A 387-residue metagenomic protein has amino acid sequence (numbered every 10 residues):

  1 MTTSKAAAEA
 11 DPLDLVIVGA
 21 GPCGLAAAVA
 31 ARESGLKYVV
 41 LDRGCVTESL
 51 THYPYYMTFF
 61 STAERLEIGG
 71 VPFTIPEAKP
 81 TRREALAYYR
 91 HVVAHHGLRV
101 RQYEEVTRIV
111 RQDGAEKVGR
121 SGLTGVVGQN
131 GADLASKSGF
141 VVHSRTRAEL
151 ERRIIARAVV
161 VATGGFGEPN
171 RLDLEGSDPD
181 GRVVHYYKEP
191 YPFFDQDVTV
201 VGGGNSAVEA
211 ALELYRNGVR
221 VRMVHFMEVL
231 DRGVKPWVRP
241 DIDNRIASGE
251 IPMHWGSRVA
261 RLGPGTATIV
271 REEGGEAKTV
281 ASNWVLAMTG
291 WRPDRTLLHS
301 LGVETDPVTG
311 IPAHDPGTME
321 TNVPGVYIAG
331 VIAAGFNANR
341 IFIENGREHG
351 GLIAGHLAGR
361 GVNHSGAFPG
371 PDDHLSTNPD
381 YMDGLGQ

Functional and structural regions predicted by a protein language model:
M1-L15, G131-D133, K137-S138, G167-E168 (+1 more regions): Extreme N-terminal leader/targeting segments of oxidoreductases
E9-C23, D195-G204: Beta1/beta-strand and adjacent pyrophosphate-binding region of the FAD-binding site in flavoprotein oxidoreductases
A10, P22-L98, V208-W237, P307-V308: Beta1-alpha1 glycine-rich phosphate/pyrophosphate-binding loop at the start of Rossmann-like nucleotide-binding domains
V16-V18, R153-F166, T199-V201, A281-W291: Short hydrophobic core segments
T81, T163-N217, T309-G317: Glycine-rich dinucleotide-binding loop and its adjacent helix/turn
G97-E116, G125-S144, I154-A156, R216-T309 (+2 more regions): A Rossmann-like FAD-binding core segment of flavoenzymes
D178-F194, W291-I341: FAD-site-proximal beta/loop scaffold in flavoenzymes
A329-P379: A conserved FAD-binding loop/helix module that cradles the flavin
